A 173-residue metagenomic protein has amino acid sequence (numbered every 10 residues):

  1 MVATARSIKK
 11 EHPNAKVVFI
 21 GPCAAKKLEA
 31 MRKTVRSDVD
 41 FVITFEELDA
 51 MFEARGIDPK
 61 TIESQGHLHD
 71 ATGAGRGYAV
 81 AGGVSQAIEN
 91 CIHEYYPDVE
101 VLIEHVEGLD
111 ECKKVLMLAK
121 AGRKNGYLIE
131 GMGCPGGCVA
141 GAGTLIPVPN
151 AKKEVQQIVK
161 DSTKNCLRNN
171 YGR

Functional and structural regions predicted by a protein language model:
M1-R173: Iron-sulfur-associated redox domains of electron-transfer enzymes in respiratory and anaerobic energy metabolism
